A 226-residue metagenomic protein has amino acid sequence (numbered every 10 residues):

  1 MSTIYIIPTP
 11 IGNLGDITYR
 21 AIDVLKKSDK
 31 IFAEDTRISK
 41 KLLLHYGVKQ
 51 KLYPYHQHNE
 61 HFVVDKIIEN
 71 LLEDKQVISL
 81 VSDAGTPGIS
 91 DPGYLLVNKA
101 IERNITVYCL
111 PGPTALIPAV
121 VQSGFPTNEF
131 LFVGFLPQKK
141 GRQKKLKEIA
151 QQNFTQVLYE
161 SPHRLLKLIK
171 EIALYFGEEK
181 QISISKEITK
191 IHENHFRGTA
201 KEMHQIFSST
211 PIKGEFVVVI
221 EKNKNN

Functional and structural regions predicted by a protein language model:
M1-Q57: Glycine-rich, flexible N-terminal cofactor/catalytic loop recognition
T3-I7, D74-S82, F130, F154-L158 (+1 more regions): Generic beta-sheet signal
L25-I31, I105-V107, F154-Q156: Short active-site oxyanion
Y53-H61, F135-P137: Conserved helicase motor
H56, V64-T114: Glycine/small-residue-rich loop that forms an oxyanion/phosphate-binding "nest" at active or ligand-binding sites
Q76-V77, T155, Y159-N226: A contiguous loop/helix-start segment that scaffolds small-molecule binding in enzyme catalytic cores
L95-Q152: Class I SAM-dependent methyltransferase SAM-binding "motif I" and its flanking Rossmann-like core
